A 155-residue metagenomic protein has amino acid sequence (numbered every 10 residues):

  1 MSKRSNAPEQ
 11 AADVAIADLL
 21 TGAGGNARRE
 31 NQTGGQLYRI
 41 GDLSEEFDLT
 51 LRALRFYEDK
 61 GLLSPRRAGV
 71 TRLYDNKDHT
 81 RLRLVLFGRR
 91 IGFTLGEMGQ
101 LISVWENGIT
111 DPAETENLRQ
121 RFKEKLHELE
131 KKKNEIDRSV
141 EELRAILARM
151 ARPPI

Functional and structural regions predicted by a protein language model:
M1-R39, S64, N76-I155: Arg/Lys-rich, alpha-helical DNA-contact motif
S44: The alpha-helix within a helix-turn-helix
G61: Glycine-centered, phosphate/nucleic-acid-interacting loop/turn motifs that mediate DNA/RNA or nucleotide
R67-L73: Short, Lys/Arg-rich nucleic-acid/phosphate-binding segment
